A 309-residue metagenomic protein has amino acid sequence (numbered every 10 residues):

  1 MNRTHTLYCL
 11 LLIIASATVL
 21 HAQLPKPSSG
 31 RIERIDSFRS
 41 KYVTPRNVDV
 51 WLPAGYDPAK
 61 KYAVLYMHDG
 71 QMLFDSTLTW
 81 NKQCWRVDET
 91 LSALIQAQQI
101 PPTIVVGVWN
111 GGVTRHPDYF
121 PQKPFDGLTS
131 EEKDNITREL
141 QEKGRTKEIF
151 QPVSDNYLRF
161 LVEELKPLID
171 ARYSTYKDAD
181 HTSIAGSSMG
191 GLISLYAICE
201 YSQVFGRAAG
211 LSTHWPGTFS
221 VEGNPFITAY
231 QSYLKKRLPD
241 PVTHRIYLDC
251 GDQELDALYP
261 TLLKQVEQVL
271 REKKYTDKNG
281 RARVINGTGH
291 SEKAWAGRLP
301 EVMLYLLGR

Functional and structural regions predicted by a protein language model:
M1-K26: Bacterial Sec-dependent N-terminal signal peptides
Q23-R309: Non-catalytic cap/lid and distal C-terminal segments of serine-dependent acyl enzymes
